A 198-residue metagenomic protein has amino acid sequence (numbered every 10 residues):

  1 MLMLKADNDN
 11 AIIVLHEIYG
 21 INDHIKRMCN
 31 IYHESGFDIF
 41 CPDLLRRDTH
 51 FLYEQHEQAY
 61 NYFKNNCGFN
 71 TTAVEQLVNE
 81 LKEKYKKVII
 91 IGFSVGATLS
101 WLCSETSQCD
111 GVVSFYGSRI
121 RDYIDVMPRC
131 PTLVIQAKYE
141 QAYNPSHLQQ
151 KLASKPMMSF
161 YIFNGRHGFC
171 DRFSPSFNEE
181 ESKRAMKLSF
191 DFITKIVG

Functional and structural regions predicted by a protein language model:
M1-E83, D171: Serine-hydrolase catalytic machinery in alpha/beta-hydrolase-like enzymes
R27-M28, Y143-L152: Short alpha-helix in the alpha/beta-hydrolase fold that links the catalytic acid
K82-F93: Alpha/beta-hydrolase fold nucleophile elbow
G92-G96, S100: Gly/Ala-rich beta-loop-alpha elbow adjacent to hydrolase catalytic centers
L102-T106: Active-site signature of alpha/beta-hydrolase-fold catalytic machinery across serine- and Asp/Cys-nucleophile hydrolases
Q108-S118: A conserved short beta-strand
P128, V134-Q136: Short beta-strand/loop motif that positions the catalytic acidic residue of the alpha/beta-hydrolase fold
M158-G198: C-terminal catalytic histidine-bearing segment of alpha/beta-hydrolase fold enzymes
